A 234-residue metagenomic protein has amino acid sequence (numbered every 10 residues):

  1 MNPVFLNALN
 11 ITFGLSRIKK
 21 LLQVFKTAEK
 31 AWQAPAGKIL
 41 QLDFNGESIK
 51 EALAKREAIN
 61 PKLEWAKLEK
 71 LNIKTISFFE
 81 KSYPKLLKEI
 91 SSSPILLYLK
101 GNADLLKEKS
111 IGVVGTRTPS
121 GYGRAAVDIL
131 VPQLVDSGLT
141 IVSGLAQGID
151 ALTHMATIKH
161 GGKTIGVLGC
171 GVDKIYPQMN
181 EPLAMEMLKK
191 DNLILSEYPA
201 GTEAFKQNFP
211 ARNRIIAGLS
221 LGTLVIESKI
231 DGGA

Functional and structural regions predicted by a protein language model:
M1-Q133: Short, positively charged patches
S77-A234: Glycine-biased, small-residue-rich flexible motifs in mid-sequence functional cores and linkers
